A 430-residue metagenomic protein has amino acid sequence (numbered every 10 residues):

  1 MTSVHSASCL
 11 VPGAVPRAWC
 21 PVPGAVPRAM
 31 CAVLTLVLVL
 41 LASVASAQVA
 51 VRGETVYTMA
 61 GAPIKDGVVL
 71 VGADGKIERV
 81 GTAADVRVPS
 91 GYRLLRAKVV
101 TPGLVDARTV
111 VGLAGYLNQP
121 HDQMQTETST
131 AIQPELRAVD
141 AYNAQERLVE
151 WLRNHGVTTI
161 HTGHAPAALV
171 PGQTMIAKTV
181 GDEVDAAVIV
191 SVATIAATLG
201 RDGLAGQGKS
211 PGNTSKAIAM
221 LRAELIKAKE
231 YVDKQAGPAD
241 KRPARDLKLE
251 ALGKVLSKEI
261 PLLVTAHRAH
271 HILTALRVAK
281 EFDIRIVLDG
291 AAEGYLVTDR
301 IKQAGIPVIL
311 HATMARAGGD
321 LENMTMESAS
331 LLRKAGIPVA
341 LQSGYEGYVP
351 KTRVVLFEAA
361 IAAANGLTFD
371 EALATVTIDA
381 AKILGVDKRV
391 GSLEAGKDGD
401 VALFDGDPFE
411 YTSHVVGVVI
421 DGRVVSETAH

Functional and structural regions predicted by a protein language model:
H5-V33, A141: Arg/Gly-rich low-complexity intrinsically disordered repeat tracts
M30-S43: Bacterial N-terminal signal peptides
V49-V51, R87-V139, N154: Replace "His-x-His-based motif
E54, V69, G75, A97 (+10 more regions): Divalent metal-coordination and catalytic microenvironments
E54-Y57, K65, E394-H430: C-terminal cap of metal-dependent C-N hydrolases
A60-G103: Histidine-rich, glycine-flanked metal-binding segment
Y116, Q123-S129, P134-E135, P261 (+4 more regions): His/Asp/Glu-enriched, well-ordered alpha-helical/loop segment that forms or immediately abuts the divalent-metal
Y142-L148, R153-I286: Polyanionic/metal-chelating signatures
